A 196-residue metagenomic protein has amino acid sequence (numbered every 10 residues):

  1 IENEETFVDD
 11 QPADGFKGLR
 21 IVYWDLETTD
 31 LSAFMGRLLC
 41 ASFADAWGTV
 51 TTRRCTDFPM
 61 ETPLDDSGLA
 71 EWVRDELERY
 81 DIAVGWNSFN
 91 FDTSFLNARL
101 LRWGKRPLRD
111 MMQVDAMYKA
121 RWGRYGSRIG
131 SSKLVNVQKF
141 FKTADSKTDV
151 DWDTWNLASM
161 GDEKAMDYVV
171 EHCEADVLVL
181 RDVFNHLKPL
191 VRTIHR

Functional and structural regions predicted by a protein language model:
I1-L19: N-terminal accessory regions of nucleic-acid-interacting proteins
G15-F16, S32-M35: A short catalytic or substrate-binding loop motif that flags glycine-/basic-rich loops and adjacent residues that bind
L19-D30, C173: Two-metal-ion RNase H-like nuclease active-site motif
D25-T29, A44, N87-F89, M117: Anionic group-transfer/hydrolysis microenvironments
M35-G48: Short conserved beta-strand segments at catalytic cores or DNA/RNA-binding microdomains of nucleic-acid binding
V50-F140: Conserved DEDDh/DEDDy metal-dependent 3′-5′ exonuclease domain
V84, N136-H195: Acidic, Mg2+-coordinating catalytic module of metal-dependent nucleases/exonucleases that use a two-metal-ion mechanism
